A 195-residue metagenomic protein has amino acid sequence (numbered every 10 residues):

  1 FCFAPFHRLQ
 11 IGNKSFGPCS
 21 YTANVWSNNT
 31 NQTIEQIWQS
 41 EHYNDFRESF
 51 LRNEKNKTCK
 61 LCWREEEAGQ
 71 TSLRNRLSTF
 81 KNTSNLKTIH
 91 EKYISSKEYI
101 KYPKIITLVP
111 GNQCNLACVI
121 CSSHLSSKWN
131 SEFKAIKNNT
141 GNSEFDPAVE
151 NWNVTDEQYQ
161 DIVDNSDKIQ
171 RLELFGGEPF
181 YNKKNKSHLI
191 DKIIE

Functional and structural regions predicted by a protein language model:
F1-S84: Accessory C-terminal segments flanking Radical SAM cores
N13, N24, N28-N31, N44 (+9 more regions): Detector for Asparagine
Q36, D45-S49, N75-T79, K87-K92 (+3 more regions): Polar/charged alpha-helical tracts
A68-K104, C114-L116, K137: Recognition helices and adjacent regulatory flanks at domain boundaries
S96-E195: Conserved glycine-rich "GG(E/T)P / GGGxP" loop and the immediately following alpha-helix in the radical SAM core
